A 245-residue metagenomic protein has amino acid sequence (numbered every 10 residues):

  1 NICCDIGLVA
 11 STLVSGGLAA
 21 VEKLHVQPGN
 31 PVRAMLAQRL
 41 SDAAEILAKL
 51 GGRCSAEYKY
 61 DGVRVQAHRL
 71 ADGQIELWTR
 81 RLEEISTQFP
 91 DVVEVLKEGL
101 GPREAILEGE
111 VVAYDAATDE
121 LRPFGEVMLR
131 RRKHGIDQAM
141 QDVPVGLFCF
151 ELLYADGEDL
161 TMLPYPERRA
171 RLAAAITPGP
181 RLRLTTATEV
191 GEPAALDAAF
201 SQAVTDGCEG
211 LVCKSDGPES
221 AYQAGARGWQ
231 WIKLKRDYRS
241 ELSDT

Functional and structural regions predicted by a protein language model:
N1-E192: N-terminal nucleic-acid-engaging modules of covalent nucleotidyltransferase systems
I2-G7, E84-I85, P90-E94, F200 (+3 more regions): Electropositive nucleic-acid-contacting surfaces
V14, L121-V127, D197-C208, W229-K235: Short, charged low-complexity intrinsically disordered segments located at boundaries of structured domains
M35-A56, Y60, P193-A199, S215-T245: Flexible, glycine/threonine-enriched loop-and-boundary segments that flank and lead into catalytic domains of large
R103-I106, Q141-G146, T205-G207, A226-G228 (+1 more regions): A short, structural micro-pattern
A174-A224: Metal-assisted phosphate- and nucleotidyl-transfer catalytic regions
